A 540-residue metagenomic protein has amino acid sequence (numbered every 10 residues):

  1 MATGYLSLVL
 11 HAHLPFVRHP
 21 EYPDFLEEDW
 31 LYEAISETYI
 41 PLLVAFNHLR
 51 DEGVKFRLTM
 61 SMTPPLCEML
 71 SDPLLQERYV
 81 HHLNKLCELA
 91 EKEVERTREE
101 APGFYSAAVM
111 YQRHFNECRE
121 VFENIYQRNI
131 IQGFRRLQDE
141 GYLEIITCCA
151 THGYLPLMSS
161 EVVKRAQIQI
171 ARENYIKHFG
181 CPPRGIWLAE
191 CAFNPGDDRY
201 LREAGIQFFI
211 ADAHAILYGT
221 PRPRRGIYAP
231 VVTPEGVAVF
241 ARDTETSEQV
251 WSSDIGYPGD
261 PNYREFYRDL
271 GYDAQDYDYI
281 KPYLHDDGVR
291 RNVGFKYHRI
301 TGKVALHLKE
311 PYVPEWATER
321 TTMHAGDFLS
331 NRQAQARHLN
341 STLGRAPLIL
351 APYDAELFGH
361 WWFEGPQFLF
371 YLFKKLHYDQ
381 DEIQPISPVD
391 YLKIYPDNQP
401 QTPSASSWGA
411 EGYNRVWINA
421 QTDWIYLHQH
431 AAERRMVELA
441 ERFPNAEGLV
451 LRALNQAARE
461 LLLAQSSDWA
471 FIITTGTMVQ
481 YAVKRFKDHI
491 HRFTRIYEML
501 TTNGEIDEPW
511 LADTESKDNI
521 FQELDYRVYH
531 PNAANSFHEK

Functional and structural regions predicted by a protein language model:
A2, N47-K55, N129-I146, R165 (+2 more regions): Acidic (Asp/Glu)-rich catalytic clusters
A2-K55, M62-V109, R113, P221-K540: Active-site and substrate-binding clefts of carbohydrate-active enzymes
S61-L66, C149, G185-N194, P388-K393: Short, solvent-exposed turn/loop segments enriched in Gly/Ser/Thr/Pro and often Arg
T147-I170: Glycine-rich phosphate-binding "P-loop"
Y154, Q207-G219, I386-S387: His/Asp/Glu-enriched short active-site or ligand-binding loop at hydrolase and phosphoryl-transfer sites
V163-L188, N331-P352: CE4/NodB-like, metal-dependent polysaccharide N-deacetylase domain that modifies extracellular/periplasmic N-acetylated
P182-F193, D354-F358, M478: Conserved short loop/turn motifs at secondary-structure junctions
A192, D197-Q207, R222: Hydrophobic, small-residue-rich alpha-helical packing segments that form membrane-like cores
